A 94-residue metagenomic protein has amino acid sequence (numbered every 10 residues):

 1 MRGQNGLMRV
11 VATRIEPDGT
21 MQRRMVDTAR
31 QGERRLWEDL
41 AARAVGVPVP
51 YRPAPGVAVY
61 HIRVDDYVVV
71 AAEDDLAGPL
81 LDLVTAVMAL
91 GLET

Functional and structural regions predicted by a protein language model:
M1-T94: Function-determining sites in protein domains
